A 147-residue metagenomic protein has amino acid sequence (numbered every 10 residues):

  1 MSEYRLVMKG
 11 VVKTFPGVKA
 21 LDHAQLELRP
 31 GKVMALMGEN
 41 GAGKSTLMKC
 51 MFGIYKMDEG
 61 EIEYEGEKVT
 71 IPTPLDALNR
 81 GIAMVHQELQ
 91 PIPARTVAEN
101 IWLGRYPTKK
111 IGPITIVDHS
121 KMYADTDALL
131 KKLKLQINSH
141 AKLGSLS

Functional and structural regions predicted by a protein language model:
M1-S147: Glycine-rich phosphate-binding loops of nucleotide-dependent enzymes
